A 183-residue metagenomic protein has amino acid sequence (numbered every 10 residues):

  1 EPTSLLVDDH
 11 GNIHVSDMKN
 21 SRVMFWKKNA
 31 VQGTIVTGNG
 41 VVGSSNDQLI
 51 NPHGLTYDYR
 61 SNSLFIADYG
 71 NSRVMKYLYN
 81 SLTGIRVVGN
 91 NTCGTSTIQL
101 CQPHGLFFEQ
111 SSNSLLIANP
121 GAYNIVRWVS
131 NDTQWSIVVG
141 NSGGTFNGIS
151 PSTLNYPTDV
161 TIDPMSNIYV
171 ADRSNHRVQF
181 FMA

Functional and structural regions predicted by a protein language model:
E1, A30-H53, S81-H104, N131-T158: Gly/Pro-rich loop segments of beta-rich domains
E1, S16, F25, G38-G40 (+8 more regions): Extended, low-complexity, intrinsically disordered tandem-repeat tracts enriched in acidic/polar residues
V7-H10, Y57-S61, F108-S112, I162-M165: Residue-level detector of Asp-centered blade-edge/turn motifs that repeat once per structural unit in beta-propeller
I13-H14, S63-F65, S114-L116, I168-Y169: Conserved beta-propeller blade signature
M18, K28, R60, Y69 (+5 more regions): Short loop/turn segments immediately following the C-termini of beta-strands
S21-M24, S72-M75, Y123-V126, H176-V178: Structural signal for beta-propeller blades
T158, N167, V178-A183: Membrane-proximal ectodomain caps of single-pass cell-surface receptors
